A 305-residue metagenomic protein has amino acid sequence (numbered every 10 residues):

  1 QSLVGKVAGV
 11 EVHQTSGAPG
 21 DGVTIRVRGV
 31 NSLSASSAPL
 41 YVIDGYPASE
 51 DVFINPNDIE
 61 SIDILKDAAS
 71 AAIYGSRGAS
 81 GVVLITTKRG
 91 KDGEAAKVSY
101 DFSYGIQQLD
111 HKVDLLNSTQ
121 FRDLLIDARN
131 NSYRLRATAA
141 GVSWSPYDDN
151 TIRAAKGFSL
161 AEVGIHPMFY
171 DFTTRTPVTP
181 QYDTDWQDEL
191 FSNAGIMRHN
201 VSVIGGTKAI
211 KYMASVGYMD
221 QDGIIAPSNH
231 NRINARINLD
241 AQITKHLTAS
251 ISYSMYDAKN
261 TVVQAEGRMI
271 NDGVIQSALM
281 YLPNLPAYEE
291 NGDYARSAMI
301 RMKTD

Functional and structural regions predicted by a protein language model:
Q1, R296-D305: Short, intrinsically disordered, charge-balanced linker/junction segments flanking boundaries in proteins
S2-D44, E60-S61, A71-K91: Extracytoplasmic beta-strand/coil segments of soluble accessory domains associated with Gram-negative outer-membrane
K6-G9, G17-V23, L33-A35, P39 (+4 more regions): Residues embedded in well-ordered regular secondary structure
D51-I54: Short, T/G/N/S-enriched strand-turn elements that build extracellular solenoid repeat scaffolds
P56-K66: Phosphoinositide-dependent membrane-docking surfaces
D58-E60, G78-D110, A209-D222, A226-Y288: Transmembrane beta-barrel strand/turn architecture of Gram-negative outer membrane proteins
I73, S202, L285: Short, surface-exposed charged micro-motifs
